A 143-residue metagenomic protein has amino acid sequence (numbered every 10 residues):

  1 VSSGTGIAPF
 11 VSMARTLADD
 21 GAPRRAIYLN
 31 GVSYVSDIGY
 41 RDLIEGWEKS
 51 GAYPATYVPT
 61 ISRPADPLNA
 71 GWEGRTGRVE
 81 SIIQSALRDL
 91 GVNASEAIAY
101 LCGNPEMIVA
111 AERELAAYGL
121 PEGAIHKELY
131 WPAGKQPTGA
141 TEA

Functional and structural regions predicted by a protein language model:
S3-I7: Ser/Thr-glycine-rich phosphate-binding loops at phosphate-binding pockets of nucleotides, nucleotide cofactors
P9-D19: Histidine-anchored nucleotide/phosphate-binding helix
D19-R25: Phosphate-handling active-site elements
R25-A143: Reductase modules of NAD(P)H-dependent flavoproteins
